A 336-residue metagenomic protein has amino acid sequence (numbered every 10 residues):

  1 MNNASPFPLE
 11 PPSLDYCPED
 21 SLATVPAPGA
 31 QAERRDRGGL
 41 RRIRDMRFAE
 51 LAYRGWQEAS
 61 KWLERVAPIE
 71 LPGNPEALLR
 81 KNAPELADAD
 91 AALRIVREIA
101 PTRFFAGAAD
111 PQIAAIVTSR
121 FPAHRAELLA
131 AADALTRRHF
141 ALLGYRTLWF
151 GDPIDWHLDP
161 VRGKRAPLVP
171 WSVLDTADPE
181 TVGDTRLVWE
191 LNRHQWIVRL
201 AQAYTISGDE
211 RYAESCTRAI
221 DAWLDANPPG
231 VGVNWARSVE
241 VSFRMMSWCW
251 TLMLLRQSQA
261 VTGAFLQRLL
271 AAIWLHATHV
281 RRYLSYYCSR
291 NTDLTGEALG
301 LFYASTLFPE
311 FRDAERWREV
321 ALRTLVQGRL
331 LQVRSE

Functional and structural regions predicted by a protein language model:
N3, E10-L86: Membrane-proximal basic amphipathic "stem/tether" segments
A30-E33, R37-L40, F121, D133-A134 (+2 more regions): General helical secondary-structure elements
R35-G38, L135, T181-G183, P228: Short, functionally important structural connectors and interaction interfaces within domains
G38-G39, A91, Q112, E127 (+3 more regions): Exposed alpha-helical structural elements
D45, A49, G107, T118 (+3 more regions): Generic detection of long, well-ordered alpha-helical segments
S60-P179, R186-L191: Extended, charge-enriched "interface" segments that sit outside catalytic cores
R165-E336: Aromatic-lined, polymer-binding surfaces characteristic of secreted/periplasmic polysaccharide-degrading enzymes
